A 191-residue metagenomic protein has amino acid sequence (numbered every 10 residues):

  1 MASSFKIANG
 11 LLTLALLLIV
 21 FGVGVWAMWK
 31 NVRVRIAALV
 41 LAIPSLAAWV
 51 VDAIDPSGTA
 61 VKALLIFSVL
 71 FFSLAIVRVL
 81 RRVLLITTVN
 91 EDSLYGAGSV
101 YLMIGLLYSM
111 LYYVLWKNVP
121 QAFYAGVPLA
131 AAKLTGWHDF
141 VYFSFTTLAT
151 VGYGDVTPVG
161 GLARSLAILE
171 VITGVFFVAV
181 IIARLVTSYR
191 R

Functional and structural regions predicted by a protein language model:
M1-L11, G24-V32, I54-D55: Short, hydrophobic transmembrane alpha-helix segments
A2-A8, G105-Y142: Outer-pore turret/helix-boundary of cation channels
S3-L18, L39, V61-S73, H138-V141: Structural signature of hydrophobic alpha-helical transmembrane segments
F21-N31, V79-I86: C-terminal ends of transmembrane helices
V32-P44, V61-V69, T88-G98: Cytoplasmic-side transmembrane-helix entry/capping segments in multi-pass membrane proteins
L46-G58, R78-L84: Membrane-helix exit/interface motif
L74-Q121: Pore-domain transmembrane helices of cation channels
L134-R191: Pore domain of cation channels
